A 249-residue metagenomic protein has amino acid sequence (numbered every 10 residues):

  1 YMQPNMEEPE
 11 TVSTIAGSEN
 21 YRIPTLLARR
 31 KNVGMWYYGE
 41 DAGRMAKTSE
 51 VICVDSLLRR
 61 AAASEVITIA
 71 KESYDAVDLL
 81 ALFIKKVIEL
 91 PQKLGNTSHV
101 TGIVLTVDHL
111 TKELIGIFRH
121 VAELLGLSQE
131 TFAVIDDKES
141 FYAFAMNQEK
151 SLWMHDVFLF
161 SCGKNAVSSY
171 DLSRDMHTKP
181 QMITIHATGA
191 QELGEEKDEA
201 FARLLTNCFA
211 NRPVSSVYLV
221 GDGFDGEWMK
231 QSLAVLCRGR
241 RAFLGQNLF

Functional and structural regions predicted by a protein language model:
Y1-Q3, T106-L110, F160-G163, L219-F224: Structural motif
Y1-R30, V51, F144-I183: Gly/Thr-rich phosphate-binding beta-strand-loop-beta motif of the actin/hexokinase/Hsp70
I15-T106, P180-V214: Conserved phosphate-binding loops in N-terminal lobes of ATP-dependent enzymes of the actin/Hsp70/sugar-kinase
G95-N96, V121-V134, E139-Y142: Hydrophobic, small-residue-rich alpha-helical packing segments that form membrane-like cores
K112-E113, F141-Y142, D225-W228: Flexible loop/turn segments at secondary-structure boundaries
I115-L125, M229-R238: Short, aromatic/basic amphipathic alpha-helical patches
D136-E149, L244-F249: Glycine-rich phosphate-binding/hydrolytic loop that grips phosphoryl groups
G189-F249: Helical "lid/coupling" subdomains associated with nucleotide-phosphate turnover
